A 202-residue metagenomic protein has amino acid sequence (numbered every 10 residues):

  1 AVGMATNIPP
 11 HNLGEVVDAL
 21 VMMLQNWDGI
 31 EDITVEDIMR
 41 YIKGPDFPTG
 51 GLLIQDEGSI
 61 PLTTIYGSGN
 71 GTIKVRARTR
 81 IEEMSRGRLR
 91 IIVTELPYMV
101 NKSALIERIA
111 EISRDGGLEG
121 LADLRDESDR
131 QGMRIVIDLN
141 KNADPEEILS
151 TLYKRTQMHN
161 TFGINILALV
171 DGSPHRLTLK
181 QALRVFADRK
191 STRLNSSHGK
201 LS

Functional and structural regions predicted by a protein language model:
A1-R193, S197, S202: Intrinsically disordered, low-complexity regulatory segments
